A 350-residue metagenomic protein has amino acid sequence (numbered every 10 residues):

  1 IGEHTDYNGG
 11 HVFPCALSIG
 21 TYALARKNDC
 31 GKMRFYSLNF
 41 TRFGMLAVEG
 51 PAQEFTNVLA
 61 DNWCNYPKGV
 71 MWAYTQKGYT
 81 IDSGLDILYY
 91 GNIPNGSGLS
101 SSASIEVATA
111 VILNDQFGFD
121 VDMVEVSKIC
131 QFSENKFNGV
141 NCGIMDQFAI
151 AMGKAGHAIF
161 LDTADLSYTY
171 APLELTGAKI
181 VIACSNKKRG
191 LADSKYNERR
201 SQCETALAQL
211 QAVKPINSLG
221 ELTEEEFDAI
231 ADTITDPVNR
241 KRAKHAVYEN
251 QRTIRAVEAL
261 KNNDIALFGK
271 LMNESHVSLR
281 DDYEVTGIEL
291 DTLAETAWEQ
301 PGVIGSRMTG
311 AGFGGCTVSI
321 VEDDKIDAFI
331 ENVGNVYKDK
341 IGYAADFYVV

Functional and structural regions predicted by a protein language model:
I1, H11-P14, Y22-N65, H157-G305 (+1 more regions): C-terminal nucleotide
G2-P14, R42-A52, N57-L173, K325-I326 (+1 more regions): Gly/Ser-rich oxyanion-binding loop with an adjacent helix/lid that shapes the negatively charged ligand pocket
L17: A carbohydrate-recognition surface predominantly in extracellular/luminal proteins
G20-Y22, G84: Extracellular structured ligand-interaction cores
A103-S104, C316-I320: FabD-like malonyl-/acyl-CoA
F313: Glycine-rich phosphate-binding loop
